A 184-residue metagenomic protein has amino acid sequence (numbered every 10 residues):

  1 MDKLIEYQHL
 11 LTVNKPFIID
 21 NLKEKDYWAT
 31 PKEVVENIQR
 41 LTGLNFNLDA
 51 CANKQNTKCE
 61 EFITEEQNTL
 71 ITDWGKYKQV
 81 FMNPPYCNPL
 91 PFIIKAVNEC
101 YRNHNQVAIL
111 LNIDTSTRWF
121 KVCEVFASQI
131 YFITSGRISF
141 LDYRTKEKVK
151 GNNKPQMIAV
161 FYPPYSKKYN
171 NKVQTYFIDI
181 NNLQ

Functional and structural regions predicted by a protein language model:
M1-Q184: Class I S-adenosyl-L-methionine-dependent methyltransferase catalytic core
